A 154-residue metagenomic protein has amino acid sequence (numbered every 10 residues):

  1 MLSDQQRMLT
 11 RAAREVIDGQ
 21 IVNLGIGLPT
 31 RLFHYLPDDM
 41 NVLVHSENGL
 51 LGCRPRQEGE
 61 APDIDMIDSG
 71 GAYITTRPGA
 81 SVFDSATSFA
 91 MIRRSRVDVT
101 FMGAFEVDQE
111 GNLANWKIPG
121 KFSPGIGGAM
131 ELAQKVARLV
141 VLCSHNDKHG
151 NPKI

Functional and structural regions predicted by a protein language model:
M1-P78: N-terminal active-site beta-alpha-beta segment that forms phosphate/nucleotide-binding and substrate-recognition loops
S3-R7, E58-I154: Conserved phosphate- and dinucleotide-binding cores of soluble alpha/beta proteins, encompassing both enzyme active
